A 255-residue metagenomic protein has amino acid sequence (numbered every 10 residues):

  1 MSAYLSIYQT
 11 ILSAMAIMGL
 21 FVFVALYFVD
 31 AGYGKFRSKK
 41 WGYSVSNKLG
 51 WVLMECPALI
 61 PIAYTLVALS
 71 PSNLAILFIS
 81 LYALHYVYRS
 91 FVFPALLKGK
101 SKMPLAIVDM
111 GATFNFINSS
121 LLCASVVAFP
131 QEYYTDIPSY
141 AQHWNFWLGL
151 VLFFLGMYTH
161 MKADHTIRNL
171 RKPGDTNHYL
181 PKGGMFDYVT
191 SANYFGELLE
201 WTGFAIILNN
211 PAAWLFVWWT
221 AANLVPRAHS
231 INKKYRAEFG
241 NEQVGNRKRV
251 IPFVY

Functional and structural regions predicted by a protein language model:
M1-F114, L148: Membrane-helix and juxtamembrane interface regions of eukaryotic multi-pass membrane proteins
S2-V24, I62-L66, P71, F114 (+1 more regions): Hydrophobic transmembrane alpha-helices
V24-R37, V87-F91, K98-K100, A124-Y133 (+3 more regions): Juxtamembrane interfacial secondary-structure elements that flank transmembrane helices in multi-pass membrane proteins
A95-C123, P130-T135, P173-Y179: Functional transmembrane or membrane-interface alpha-helices that line membrane-embedded catalytic, ligand-binding
